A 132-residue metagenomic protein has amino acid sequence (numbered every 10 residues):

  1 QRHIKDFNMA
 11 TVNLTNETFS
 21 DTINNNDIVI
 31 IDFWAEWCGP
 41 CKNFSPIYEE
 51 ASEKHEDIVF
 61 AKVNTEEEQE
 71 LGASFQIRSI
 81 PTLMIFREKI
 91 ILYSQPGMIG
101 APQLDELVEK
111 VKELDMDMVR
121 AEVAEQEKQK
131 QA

Functional and structural regions predicted by a protein language model:
Q1-N8: Short, Lys/Arg-enriched N-terminal segments with co-localized hydrophobic residues within the first ~10-30 amino acids
N13-L14, F33, F44-E70, I77: Thiol-based oxidoreductase modules, predominantly thioredoxin-like and allied folds used for disulfide exchange
F19: Substrate-binding pocket helix/loop in short-chain dehydrogenase/reductase
N24-E36: Short active-site neighborhood of thiol/selenol oxidoreductases, capturing the structured segment around
C38-C41: Short cysteine clusters
Q69, F75-R87, I99: Structural micro-motif
R87-M118: Non-catalytic, surface beta->alpha helical segment in thiol-disulfide oxidoreductase systems
M116-A132: CheY-like receiver
